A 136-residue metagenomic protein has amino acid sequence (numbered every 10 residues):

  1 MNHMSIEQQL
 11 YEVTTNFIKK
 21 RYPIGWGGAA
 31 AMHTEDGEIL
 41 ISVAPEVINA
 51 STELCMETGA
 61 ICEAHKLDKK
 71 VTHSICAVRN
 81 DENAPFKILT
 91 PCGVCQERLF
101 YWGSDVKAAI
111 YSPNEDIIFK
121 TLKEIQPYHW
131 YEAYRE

Functional and structural regions predicted by a protein language model:
M1-M4, M32, M56: Detector for methionine-enriched segments
N2-P23, I39, C62, L67-E136: C-terminal binding/interaction regions
G27-E35: Short beta-strand scaffold segments in enzyme catalytic cores
E35, V43, M56, P113: Fold-independent oxyanion-binding glycine-rich loops and adjacent beta-strand/coil segments at enzyme active sites
D36-I39, V47: Short, charged/polar surface micro-motifs in flexible loops or helix N-caps
A44-T58: Compact, glycine-rich, soluble single-domain proteins
